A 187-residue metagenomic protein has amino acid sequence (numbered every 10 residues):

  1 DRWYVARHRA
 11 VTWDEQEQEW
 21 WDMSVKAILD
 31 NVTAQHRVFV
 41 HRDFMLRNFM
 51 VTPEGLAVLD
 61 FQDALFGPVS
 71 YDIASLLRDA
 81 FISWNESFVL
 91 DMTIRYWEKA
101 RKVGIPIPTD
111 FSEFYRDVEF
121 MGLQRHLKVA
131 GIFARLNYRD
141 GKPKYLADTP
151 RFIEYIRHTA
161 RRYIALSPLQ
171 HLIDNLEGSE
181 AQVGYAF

Functional and structural regions predicted by a protein language model:
D1-H41, M50-P53, A57-L59, G67 (+3 more regions): ATP-dependent phospho-/nucleotidyl transfer catalytic cores
R2-H8, V69-P106, F120-D140, F152-T159: Active-site activation/catalytic loop segments of kinase-like enzymes and analogous catalytic loops in related
H8-W13, H36, K102-P108, D140-P143 (+1 more regions): Surface-exposed helix-capping loop/turn segments at secondary-structure junctions
Q16, W84, V118, D140 (+1 more regions): A structural signal for alpha-helical segments
F44: Hydrophobic HxD+1 residue recognition
I107-R116: Histidine/acidic-rich helix-loop-helix segments that form or flank divalent-metal centers in metalloenzyme catalytic
G131-F187: ATP/Mg2+ or Mg2+-diphosphate-binding catalytic cores that bind nucleotide phosphates or diphosphates via glycine-rich
